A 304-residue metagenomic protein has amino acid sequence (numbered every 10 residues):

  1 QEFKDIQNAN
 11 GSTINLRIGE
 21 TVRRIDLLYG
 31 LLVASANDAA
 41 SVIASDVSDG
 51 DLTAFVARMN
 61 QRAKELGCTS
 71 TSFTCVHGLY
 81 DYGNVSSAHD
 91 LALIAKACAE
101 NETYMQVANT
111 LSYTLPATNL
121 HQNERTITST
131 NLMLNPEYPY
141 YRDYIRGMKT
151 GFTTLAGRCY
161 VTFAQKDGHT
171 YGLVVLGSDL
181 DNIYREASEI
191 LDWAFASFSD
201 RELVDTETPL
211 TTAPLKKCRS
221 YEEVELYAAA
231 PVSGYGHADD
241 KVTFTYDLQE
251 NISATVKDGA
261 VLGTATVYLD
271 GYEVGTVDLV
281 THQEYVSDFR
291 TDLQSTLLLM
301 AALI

Functional and structural regions predicted by a protein language model:
Q1-H89, C98-E102: Active-site-adjacent loops and short helices of periplasmic peptidoglycan-processing enzymes
C68-S72, G83-V85, H89-I304: Domain-terminus/edge residues, biased toward the C-terminal soluble/receptor-binding domains of extracytoplasmic
